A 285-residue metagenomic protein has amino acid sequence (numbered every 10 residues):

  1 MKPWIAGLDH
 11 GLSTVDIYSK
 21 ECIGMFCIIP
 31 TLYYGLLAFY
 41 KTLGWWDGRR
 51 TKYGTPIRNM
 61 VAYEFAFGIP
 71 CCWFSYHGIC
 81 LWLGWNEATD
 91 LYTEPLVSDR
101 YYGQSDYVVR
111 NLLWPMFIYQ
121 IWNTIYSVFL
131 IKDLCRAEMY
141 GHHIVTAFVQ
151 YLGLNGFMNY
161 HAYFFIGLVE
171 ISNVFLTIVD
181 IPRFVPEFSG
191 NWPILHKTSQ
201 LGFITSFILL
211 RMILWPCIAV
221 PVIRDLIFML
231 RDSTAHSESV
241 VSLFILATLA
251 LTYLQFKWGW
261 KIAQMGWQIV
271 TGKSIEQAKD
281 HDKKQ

Functional and structural regions predicted by a protein language model:
M1-L168, P182-Q285: Membrane-helix and juxtamembrane interface regions of eukaryotic multi-pass membrane proteins
L168-V179: Alpha-helical transmembrane segments and their membrane-interface exit regions
